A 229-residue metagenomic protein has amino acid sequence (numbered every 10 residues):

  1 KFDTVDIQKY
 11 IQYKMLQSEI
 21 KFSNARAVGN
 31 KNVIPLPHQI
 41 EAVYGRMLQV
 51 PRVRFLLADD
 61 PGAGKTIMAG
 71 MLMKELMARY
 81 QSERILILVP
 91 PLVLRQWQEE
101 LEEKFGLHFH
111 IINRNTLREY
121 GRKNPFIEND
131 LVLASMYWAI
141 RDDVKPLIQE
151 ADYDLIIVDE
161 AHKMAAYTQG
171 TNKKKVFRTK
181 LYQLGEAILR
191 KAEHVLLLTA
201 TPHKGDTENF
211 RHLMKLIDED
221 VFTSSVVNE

Functional and structural regions predicted by a protein language model:
F2-I7, I11-M47, A63-R190, V221-E229: SF2 helicase/translocase NTPase motor core, specifically the RecA-like lobe 1 inter-motif segment between Walker
R54-A58, L86, L196: Short hydrophobic/aromatic beta-strand immediately N-terminal to the Walker A/P-loop
L57, G62, A161, F210: Conserved S/T- and glycine-rich ATP-binding loop of Class I adenylate-forming
D60, P90, T201: P-loop (Walker A) phosphate-binding loop of NTP-binding proteins
I188-T207: Conserved helicase ATPase motor motifs in RecA-like P-loop NTPase domains
F210-T223: A short helix-turn-beta junction within AAA+ P-loop NTPase domains corresponding to the substrate/partner-engaging
